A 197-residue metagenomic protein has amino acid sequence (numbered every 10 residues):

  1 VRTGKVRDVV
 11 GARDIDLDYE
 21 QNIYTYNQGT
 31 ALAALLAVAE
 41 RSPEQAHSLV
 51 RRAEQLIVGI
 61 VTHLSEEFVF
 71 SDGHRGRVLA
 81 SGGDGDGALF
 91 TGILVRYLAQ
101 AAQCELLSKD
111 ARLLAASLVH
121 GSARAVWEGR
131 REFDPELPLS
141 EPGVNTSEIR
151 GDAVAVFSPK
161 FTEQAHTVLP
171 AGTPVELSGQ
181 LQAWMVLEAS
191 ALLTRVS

Functional and structural regions predicted by a protein language model:
V1-T3, R13-D16, L49, A80-S81 (+1 more regions): Bulky hydrophobic/aromatic packing residues
V1-V38: Active-site cradle of extracellular carbohydrate-active enzymes
E20-T25, L36-A46, A80-A88: Short, surface-exposed loop/turn motifs that are enriched in glycine and acidic residues and include a nearby proline
I23, E54-S197: CBM-like carbohydrate-recognition segments
G29-S42, L49-F68: Oxyanion-binding "anion nests"
